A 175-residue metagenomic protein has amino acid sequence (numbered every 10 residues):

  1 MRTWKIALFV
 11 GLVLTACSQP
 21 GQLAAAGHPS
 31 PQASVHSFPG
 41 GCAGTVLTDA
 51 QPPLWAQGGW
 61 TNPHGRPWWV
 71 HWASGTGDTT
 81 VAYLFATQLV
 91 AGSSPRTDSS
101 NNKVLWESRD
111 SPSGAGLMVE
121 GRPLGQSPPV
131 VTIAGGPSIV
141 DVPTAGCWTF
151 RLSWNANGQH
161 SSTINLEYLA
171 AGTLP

Functional and structural regions predicted by a protein language model:
R2-F9, Q22: Sec-dependent signal peptide recognition, specifically the positively charged N-region followed immediately by
L14-A16: C-terminal motif of bacterial Sec signal peptides marking the signal peptidase cleavage site
G21-P143, C147-P175: Contiguous segments within soluble domain cores/interaction surfaces
